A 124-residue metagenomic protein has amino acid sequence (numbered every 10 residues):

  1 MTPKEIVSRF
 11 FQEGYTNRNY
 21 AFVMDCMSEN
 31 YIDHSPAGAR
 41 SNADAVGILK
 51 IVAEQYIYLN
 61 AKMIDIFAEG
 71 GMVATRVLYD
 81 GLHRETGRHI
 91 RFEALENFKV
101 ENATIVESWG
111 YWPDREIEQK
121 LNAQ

Functional and structural regions predicted by a protein language model:
M1-N30: Short acidic-aromatic low-complexity motifs
Y20-G71: A solvent-exposed, acidic/Ser-Thr-rich amphipathic alpha-helical stretch
A61, L82-T86, I117-E118: A short, acidic/glycine-rich surface segment
G70-Y79: A short hydrophobic beta-strand element
L78-N102: Exposed beta-sheet edge and beta->alpha loop/turn motif
G110-Q124: Low-complexity, intrinsically disordered terminal/linker segments enriched in charged and Gly/Pro repeats
